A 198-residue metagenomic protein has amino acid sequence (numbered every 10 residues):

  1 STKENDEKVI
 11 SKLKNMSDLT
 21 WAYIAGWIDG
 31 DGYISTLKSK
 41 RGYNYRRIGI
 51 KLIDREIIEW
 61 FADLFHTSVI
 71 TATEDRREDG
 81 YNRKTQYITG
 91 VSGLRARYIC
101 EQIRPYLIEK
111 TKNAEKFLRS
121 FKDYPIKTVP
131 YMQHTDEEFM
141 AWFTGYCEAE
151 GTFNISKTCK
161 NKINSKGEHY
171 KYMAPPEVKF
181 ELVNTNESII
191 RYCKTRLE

Functional and structural regions predicted by a protein language model:
S1-E198: Internal intein/HINT superfamily modules and their associated LAGLIDADG
